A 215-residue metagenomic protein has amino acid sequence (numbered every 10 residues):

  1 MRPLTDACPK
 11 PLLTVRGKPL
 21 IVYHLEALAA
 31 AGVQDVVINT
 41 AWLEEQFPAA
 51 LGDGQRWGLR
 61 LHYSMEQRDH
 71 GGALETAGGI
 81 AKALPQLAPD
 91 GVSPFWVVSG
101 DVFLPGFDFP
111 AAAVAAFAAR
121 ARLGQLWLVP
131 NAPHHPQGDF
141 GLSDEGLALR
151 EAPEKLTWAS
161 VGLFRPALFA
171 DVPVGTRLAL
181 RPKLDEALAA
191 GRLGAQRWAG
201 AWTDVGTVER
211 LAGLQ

Functional and structural regions predicted by a protein language model:
M1-F47, F109: N-terminal glycine-rich phosphate-binding loop and ensuing alpha1 helix
L12, F140-L142, A195: A structural signal for short hydrophobic beta-strand segments in well-ordered beta-sheet cores
R16, I38-T40, M65, L128 (+2 more regions): Small/polar loops that bind or transfer phosphate-bearing groups
L20-Y23, G79-K82, K183: Well-ordered alpha-helical segments embedded in enzymatic catalytic cores
Q46-A49, K82, D171, G213: Phosphate- and divalent-cation-binding pockets in alpha/beta enzyme and binding domains that engage nucleotide-derived
P48, G54-D139, S143: Conserved beta-loop-beta/alpha segment of the NTase-like Rossmann-fold superfamily that binds/positions NTPs
A88, F95-W96, F103, D108-A119 (+2 more regions): Catalytic-core segments of class I nucleotidyltransferases/pyrophosphorylases that form NMP-activated intermediates
